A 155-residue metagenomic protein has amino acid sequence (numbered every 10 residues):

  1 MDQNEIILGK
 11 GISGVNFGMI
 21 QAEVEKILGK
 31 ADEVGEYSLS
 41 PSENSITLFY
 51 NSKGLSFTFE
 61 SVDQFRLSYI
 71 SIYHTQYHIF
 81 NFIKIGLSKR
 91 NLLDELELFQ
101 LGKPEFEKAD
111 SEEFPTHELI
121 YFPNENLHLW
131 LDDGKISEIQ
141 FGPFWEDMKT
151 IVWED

Functional and structural regions predicted by a protein language model:
N4-E5, K10, M19-Q64, H78-I79 (+1 more regions): A cross-family detector of function-defining hotspots
V15-N16: Short, contiguous acidic and Ser/Thr-rich linear segments
R66-H78: Helix-adjacent hinge/juxtasegments
